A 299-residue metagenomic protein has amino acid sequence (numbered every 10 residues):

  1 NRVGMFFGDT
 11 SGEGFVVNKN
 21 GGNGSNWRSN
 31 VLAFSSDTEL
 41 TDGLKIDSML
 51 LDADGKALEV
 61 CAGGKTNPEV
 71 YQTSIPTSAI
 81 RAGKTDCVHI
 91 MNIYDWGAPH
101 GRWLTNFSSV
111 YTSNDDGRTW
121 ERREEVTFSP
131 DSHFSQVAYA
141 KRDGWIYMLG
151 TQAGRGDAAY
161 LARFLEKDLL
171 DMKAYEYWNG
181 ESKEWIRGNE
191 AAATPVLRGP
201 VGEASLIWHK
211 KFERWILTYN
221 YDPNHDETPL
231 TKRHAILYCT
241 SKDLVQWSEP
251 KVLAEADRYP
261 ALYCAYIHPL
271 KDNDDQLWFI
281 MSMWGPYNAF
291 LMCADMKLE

Functional and structural regions predicted by a protein language model:
N1-Q72, R81-D131, R142-G199, H209-P260 (+2 more regions): Beta-rich carbohydrate-recognition and catalytic domains
T77, S129-A138, V201-A204, A261-Y266: Repeated scaffold domains used in trafficking and secretory/extracellular systems, primarily beta-propellers
A265, D275-Q276: Extracellular glycan/ECM-engagement signal in secreted proteins
P269: Charged/polar, solvent-exposed surface patches and flexible loops
